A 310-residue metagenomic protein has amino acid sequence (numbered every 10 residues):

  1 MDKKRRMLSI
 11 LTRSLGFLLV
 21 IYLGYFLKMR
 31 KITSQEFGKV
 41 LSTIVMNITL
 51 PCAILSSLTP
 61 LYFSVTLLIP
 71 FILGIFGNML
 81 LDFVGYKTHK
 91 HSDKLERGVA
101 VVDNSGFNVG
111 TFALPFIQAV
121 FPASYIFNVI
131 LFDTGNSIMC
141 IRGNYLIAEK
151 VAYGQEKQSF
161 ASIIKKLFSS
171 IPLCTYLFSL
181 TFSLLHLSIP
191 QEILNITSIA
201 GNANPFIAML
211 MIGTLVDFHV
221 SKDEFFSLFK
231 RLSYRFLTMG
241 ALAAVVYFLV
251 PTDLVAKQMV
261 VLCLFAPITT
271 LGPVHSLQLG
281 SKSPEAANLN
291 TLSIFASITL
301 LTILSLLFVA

Functional and structural regions predicted by a protein language model:
M1-A310: Alpha-helical transmembrane segments of multi-pass small-molecule/ion transporters
